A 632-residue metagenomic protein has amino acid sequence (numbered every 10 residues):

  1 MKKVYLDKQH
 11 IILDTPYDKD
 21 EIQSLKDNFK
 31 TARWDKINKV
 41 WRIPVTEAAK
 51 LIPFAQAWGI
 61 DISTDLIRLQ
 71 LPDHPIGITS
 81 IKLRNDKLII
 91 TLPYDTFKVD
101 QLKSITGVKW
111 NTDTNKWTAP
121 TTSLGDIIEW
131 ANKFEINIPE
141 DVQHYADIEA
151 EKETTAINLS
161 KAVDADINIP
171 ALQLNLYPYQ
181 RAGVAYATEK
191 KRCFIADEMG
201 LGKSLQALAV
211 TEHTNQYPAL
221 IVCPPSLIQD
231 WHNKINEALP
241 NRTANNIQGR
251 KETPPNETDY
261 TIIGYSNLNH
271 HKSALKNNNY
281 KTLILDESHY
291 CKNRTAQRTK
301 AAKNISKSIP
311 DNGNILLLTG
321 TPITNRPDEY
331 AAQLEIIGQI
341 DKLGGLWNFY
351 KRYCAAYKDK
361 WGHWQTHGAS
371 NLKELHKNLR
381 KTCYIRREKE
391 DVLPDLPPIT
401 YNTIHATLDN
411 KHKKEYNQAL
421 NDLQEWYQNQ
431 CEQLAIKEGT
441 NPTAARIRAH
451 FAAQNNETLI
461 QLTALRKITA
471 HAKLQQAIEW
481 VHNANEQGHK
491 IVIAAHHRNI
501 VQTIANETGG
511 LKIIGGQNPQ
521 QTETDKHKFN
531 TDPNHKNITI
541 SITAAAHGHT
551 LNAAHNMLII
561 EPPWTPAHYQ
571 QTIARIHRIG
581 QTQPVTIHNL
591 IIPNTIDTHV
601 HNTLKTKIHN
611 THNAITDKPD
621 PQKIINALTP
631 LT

Functional and structural regions predicted by a protein language model:
M1-L174, A182: Accessory DNA-engaging acidic/polar modules
K191-V210: Walker A/P-loop
Q206, Q216-E237, T324-E329, H496-R498: Conserved Walker A/P-loop ATP-binding site and its immediately adjacent core in helicase/helicase-like ATPase domains
Q216-A219, T282, Y290, T299-E390 (+1 more regions): Conserved P-loop NTPase motor "coupling/switch" region that bridges the ATPase
L227-R250, I337-I340: Conserved helix-turn-beta segment of the N-terminal RecA-like "Helicase ATP-binding" lobe in SF1/SF2 helicases
E390-G509: Conserved helicase/translocase motor-coupling segment
V492-A494, Q502, G509-A545: Conserved helicase ATPase core of P-loop NTP-dependent helicases/translocases
W564-I573, H577-T632: A conserved SF2-helicase RecA2
